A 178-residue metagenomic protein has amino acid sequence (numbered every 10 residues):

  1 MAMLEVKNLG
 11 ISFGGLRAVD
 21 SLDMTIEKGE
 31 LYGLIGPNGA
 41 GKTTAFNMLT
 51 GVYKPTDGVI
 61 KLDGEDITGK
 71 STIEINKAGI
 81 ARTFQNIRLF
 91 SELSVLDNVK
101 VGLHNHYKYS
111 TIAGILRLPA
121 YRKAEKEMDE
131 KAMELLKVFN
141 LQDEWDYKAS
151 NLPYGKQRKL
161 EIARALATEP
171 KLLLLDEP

Functional and structural regions predicted by a protein language model:
L4-V6, V19: Conserved structural motif at the start of ABC-family nucleotide-binding domains
Y32-P37: The feature captures the beta-strand-to-loop junction immediately N-terminal to the Walker
T50: Helix-to-loop junction immediately C-terminal to a conserved catalytic motif
G58-E65, K77-A78: Conserved ABC transporter NBD signature motif
T111-E144: Conserved ABC ATPase "signature" region
E169: Conserved catalytic motifs of ABC-family nucleotide-binding domains
L173-E177: Catalytic Walker B motif of ABC-type/P-loop ATPase nucleotide-binding domains
